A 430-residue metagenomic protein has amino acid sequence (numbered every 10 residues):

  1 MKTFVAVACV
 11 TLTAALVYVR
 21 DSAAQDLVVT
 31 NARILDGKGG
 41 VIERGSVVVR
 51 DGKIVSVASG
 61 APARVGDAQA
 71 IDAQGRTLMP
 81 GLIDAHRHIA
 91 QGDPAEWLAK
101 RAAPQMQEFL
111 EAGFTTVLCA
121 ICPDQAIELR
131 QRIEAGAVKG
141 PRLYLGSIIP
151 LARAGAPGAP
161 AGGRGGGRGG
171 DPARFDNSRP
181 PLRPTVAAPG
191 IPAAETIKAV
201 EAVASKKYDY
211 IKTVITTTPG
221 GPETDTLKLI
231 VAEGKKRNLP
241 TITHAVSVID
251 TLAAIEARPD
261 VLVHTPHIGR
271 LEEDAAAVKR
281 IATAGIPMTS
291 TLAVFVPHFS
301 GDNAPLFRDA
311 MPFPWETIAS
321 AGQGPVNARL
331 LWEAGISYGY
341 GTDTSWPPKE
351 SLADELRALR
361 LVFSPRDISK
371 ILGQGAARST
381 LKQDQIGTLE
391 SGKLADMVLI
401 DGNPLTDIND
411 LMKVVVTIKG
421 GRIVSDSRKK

Functional and structural regions predicted by a protein language model:
A6, L16-G45, R50, P104-L110 (+2 more regions): Active-site microenvironment of metallo-dependent hydrolases
I34, K38-M79: Histidine-rich, glycine-flanked metal-binding segment
R44, T213-A321, W346, R378-T380 (+2 more regions): Active-site core of metal-dependent hydrolases
R76-A135, R153-G162, T251-V263: Metal-associated gating/positioning segment near the N- to mid-region
D93-W97, T251-P259, D274, V294-D309 (+4 more regions): Histidine/acidic-residue-rich catalytic or RNA/ligand-binding cores of hydrolases and nuclease-related proteins
P104-A126, G140-I148, K206-T218, P240 (+2 more regions): Divalent metal-dependent hydrolysis catalytic cores, especially in the metallo-beta-lactamase
A156-F175: Disordered, low-complexity segments in secreted/periplasmic proteins that are enriched in proline
A310, S320-P404, G420: His/Asp/Glu-enriched, well-ordered alpha-helical/loop segment that forms or immediately abuts the divalent-metal
